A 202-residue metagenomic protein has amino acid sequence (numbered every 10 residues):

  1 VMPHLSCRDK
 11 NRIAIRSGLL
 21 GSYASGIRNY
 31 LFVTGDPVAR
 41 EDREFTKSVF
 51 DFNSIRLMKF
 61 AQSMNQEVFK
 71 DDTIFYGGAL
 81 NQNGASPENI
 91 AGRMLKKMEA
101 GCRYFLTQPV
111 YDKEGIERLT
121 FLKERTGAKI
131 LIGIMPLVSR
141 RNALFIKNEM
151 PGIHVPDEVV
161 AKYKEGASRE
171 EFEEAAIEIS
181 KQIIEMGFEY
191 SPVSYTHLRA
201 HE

Functional and structural regions predicted by a protein language model:
V1-L5, Y30-F32, Y76-L80, F105-T107 (+2 more regions): Hydrophobic faces of well-ordered beta-strands that scaffold small-molecule active sites in alpha/beta enzyme cores
S6-R8, T34-P37, V110-Y111, M135-L137: Short, ordered loop/turn segments at secondary-structure junctions
D9-G21: Glycine-rich anion/phosphate-binding loops
R12-A14, R40-L57, V110-K123: Active-site-adjacent beta->alpha loops and helix N-cap segments on the catalytic face of soluble alpha/beta enzymes
L20-Y30, V38, I55-R56, S63-F75 (+2 more regions): Alpha/beta enzyme core
G35, S48-F69, N81-G84, R125-I183: Active-site pocket-lining/capping segments in soluble small-molecule metabolic enzymes
I90-L144: Aromatic-anchored, glycine/proline-accented short structural segments that stabilize local strand-turns or short
T196-E202: Conserved small/polar residues in nucleotide/adenosyl-binding loops
